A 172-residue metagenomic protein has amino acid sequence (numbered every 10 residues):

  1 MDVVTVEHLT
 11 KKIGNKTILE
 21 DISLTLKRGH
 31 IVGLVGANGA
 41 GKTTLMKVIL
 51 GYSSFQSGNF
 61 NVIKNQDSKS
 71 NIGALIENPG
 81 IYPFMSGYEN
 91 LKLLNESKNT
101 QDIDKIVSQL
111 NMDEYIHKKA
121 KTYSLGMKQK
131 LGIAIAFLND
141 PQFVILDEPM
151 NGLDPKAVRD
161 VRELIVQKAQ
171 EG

Functional and structural regions predicted by a protein language model:
V4-V6, L19: Conserved structural motif at the start of ABC-family nucleotide-binding domains
V35-A37: The feature captures the beta-strand-to-loop junction immediately N-terminal to the Walker
L50: Helix-to-loop junction immediately C-terminal to a conserved catalytic motif
K92, T100-I116: Conserved ABC ATPase "signature" region
V144-E148: Catalytic Walker B motif of ABC-type/P-loop ATPase nucleotide-binding domains
R159-E171: Helical segment within the ABC ATPase nucleotide-binding domain
